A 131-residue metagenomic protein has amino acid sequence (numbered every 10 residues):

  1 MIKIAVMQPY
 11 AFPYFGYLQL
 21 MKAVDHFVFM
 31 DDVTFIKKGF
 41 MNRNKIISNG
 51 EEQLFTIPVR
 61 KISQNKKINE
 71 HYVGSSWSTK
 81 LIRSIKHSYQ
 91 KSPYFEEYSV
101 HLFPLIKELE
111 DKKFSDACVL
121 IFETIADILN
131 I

Functional and structural regions predicted by a protein language model:
M1-I131: Residues lining hydrophobic/aromatic ligand-binding pockets adjacent to catalytic sites
